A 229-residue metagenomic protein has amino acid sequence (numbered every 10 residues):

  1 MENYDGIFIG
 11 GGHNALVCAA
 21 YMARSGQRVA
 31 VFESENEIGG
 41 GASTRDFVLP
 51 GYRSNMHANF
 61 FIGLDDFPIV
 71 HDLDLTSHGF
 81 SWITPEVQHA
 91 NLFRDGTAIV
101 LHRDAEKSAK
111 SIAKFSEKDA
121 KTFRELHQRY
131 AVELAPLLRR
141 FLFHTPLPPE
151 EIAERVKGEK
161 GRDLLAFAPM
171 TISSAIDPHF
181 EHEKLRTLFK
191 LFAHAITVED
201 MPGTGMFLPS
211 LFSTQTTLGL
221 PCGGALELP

Functional and structural regions predicted by a protein language model:
M1, E181, G224-L228: Secondary-structure capping and boundary motifs in well-ordered enzyme cores
E2-R139: N-terminal glycine-rich phosphate/pyrophosphate-binding loop and immediately adjacent elements
H13, N55, D163, C222-E227: Short, conserved micro-motifs enriched in small and acidic residues
F32-S34, T204-L208: Active-site-adjacent bridging/hinge elements
V48-R53, A195-T197, G219-L220: A short glycine/serine-rich beta->alpha loop
L64, F167, T171, G223 (+1 more regions): Conserved active-site and cofactor/substrate-binding residues in soluble primary-metabolism enzymes
R94-G203: Rossmann-like flavin
L211-P229: Helical element adjacent to the flavin cofactor pocket in flavoenzyme catalytic cores
